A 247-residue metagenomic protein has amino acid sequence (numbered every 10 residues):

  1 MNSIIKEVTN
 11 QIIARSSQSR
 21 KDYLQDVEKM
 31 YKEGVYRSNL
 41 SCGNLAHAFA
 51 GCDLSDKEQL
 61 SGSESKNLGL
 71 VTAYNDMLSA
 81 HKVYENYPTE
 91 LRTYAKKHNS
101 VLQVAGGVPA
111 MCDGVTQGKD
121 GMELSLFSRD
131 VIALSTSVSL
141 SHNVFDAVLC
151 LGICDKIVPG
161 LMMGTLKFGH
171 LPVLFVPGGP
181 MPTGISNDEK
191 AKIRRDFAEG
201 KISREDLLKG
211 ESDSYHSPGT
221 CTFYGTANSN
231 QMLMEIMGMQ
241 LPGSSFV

Functional and structural regions predicted by a protein language model:
M1-V247: Metallocofactor- and cofactor-centric catalytic cores in central/energy metabolism, strongly enriched
